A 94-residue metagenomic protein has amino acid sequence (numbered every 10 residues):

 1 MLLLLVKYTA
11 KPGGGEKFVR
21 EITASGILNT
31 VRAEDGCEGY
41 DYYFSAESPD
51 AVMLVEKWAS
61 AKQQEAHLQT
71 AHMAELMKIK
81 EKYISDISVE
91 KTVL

Functional and structural regions predicted by a protein language model:
M1-L2, L94: Absolute protein N-terminus
L2, N29, S60, L76-I79: Short, functionally important structural connectors and interaction interfaces within domains
L2-T9, G39-L68: Short, well-ordered beta-strand segments in beta-rich or mixed alpha/beta enzyme and ligand-binding folds
K11-G13, L94: Generic structural motif
G14-E38, H72-E75: Short amphipathic alpha-helical segments
I22, H67-L68, M77-K80: Short, flexible helix/strand-to-coil boundary loops that buttress conserved ligand/catalytic motifs in alpha/beta
E38, Y42-D50, E75-L94: Glycine-rich beta-strand-turn "strand-cap" elements at beta-sheet edges
